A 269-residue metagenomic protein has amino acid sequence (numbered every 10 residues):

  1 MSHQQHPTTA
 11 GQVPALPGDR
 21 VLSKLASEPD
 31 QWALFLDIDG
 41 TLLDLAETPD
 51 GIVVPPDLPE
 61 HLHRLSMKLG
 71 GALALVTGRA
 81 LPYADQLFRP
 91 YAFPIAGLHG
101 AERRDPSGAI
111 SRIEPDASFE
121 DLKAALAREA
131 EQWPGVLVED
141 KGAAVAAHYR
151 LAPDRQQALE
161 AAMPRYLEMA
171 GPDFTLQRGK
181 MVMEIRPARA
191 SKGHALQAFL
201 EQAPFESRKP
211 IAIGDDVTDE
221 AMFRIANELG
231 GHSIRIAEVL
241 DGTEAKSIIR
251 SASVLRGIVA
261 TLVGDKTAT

Functional and structural regions predicted by a protein language model:
S2-A15, P29, P55, G193-T269: Mg2+-dependent phosphoryl-transfer enzymes with acidic/Ser/Thr/Gly-rich catalytic loops
V13-D30, Y83-L87: Short amphipathic alpha-helices and their capping/turn segments at secondary-structure boundaries
S27-E47, L75, L196, D215: Asp-based phosphoryl-transfer active-site loop
A33-F35, P94, I211: Hydrophobic "anchor" residues on beta-strands that sit immediately upstream of conserved functional sites
L42-I52, M181-R189: Glycine-rich phosphate-binding "P-loop"
V53-K141: Active-site phosphate-binding/coordination module
G108-E114, S191-K192, I248-R250: Short, surface-exposed amphipathic charged segments that create phosphate/polyanion-binding patches used for binding
W133-I213, V217-I225, G230-G231, I236-G242: Conserved acidic, metal-coordinating active-site core of Asp-based, Mg2+-dependent phosphoryl-transfer enzymes
